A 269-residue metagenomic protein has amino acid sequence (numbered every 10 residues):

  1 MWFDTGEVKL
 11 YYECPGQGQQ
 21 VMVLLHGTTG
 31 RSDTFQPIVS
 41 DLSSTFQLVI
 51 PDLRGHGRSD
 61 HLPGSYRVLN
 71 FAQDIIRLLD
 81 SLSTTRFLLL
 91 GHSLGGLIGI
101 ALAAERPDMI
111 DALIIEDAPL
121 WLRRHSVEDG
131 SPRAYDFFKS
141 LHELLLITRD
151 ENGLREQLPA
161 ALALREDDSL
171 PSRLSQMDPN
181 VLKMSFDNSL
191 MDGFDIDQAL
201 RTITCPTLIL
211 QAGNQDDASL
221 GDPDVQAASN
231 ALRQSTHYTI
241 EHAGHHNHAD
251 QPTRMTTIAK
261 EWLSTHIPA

Functional and structural regions predicted by a protein language model:
M1-M22, S44-F46, T85, D111 (+3 more regions): Alpha/beta-hydrolase fold catalytic core
V8-H61: Conserved HGGG/HGGXW glycine-rich cap/lid loop of the alpha/beta-hydrolase fold
P37-S40, V49-L94, T257: Active-site loop/oxyanion-hole signature of alpha/beta-hydrolase fold enzymes
I98-L102: Hydrolases whose catalytic domains are alpha/beta-hydrolase-1, hotdog thioesterase, or metallo-beta-lactamase-like
A104, D111-L145: Flexible "cap/lid" loop of the alpha/beta hydrolase fold
R124-D129, L145-C205: Conserved alpha/beta-hydrolase catalytic His-Asp/Glu region
T204-A243: Conserved loop-alpha-helix segment in the C-terminal half of the alpha/beta-hydrolase fold that carries the catalytic
A243-P252, T256: Catalytic histidine-centered segment of alpha/beta-hydrolase-like enzymes
